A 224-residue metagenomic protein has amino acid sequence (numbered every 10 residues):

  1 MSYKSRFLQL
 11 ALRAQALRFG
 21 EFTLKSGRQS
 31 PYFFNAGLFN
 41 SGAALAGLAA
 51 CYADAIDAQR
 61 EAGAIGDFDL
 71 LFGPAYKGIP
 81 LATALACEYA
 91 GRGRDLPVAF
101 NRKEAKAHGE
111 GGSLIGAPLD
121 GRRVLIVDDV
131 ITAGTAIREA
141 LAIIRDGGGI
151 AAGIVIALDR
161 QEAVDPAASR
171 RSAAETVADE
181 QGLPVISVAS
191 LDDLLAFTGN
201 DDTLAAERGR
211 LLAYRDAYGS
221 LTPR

Functional and structural regions predicted by a protein language model:
M1-V127, T132-R224: PRPP-associated nucleotide enzymes
